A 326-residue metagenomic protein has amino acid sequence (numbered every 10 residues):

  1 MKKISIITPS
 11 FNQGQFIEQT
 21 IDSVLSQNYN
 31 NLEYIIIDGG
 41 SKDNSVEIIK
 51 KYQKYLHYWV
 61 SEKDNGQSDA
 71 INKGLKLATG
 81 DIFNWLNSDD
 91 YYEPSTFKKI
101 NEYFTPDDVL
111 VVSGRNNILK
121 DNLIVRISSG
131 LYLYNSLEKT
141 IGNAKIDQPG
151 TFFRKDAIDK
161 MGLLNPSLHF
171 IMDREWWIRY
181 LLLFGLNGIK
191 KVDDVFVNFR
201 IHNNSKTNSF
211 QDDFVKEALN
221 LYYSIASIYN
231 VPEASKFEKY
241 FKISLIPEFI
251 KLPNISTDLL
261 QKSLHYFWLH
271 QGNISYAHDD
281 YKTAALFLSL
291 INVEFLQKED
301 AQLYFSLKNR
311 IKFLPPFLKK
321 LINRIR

Functional and structural regions predicted by a protein language model:
D22-N31: Short, acidic, metal-binding catalytic loop of nucleotide-sugar glycosyltransferases
D38-E47, N87: A conserved acidic beta->alpha catalytic loop
S45, I71, Y92-K99, N122-L123 (+3 more regions): Acidic donor-diphosphate engagement hotspot in glycosyltransferases and nucleotidyltransferases that stabilizes
E62-A78: Glycine-rich, basic loop-to-helix element that forms the pyrophosphate-binding segment of sugar-nucleotide handling
F83: Short aromatic/hydrophobic "clamp" motif used to bind/position activated sugar donors
Y91, S95-R126: Conserved donor NDP-sugar-binding/catalytic core segment of glycosyltransferases
S129-S224, Y229, E233: Conserved nucleotide-sugar donor-binding catalytic segment
S227-Y229, I243-R326: Membrane-interface aromatic/basic loop that binds lipid-linked glycans or pyrophosphate carriers, typified by
